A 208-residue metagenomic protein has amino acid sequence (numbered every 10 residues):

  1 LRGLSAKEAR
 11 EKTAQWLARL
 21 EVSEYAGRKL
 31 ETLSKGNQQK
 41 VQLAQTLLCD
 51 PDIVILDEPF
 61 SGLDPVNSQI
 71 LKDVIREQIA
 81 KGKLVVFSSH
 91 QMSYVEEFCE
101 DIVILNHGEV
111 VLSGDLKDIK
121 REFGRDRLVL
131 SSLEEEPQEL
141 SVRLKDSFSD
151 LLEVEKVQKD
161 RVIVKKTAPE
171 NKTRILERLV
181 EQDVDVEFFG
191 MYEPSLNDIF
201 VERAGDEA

Functional and structural regions predicted by a protein language model:
L1-N106, V111-L112: ABC transporter nucleotide-binding domains
R10, L17, Q69, K120 (+3 more regions): Generic structural signal for individual residues within well-ordered alpha-helical segments across diverse proteins
Q15, R76, V142, E177 (+1 more regions): Surface-exposed charge patches
E24-G27, D118, D198: Residue-level preference for short helical/loop micro-motifs built around acidic side chains
G27, Q38, S113, P137-Q138 (+1 more regions): Structural motif corresponding to alpha-helix initiation and N-cap regions
D73-K166: ABC transporter nucleotide-binding domain
T167-A208: C-terminal coupling/interaction segments
